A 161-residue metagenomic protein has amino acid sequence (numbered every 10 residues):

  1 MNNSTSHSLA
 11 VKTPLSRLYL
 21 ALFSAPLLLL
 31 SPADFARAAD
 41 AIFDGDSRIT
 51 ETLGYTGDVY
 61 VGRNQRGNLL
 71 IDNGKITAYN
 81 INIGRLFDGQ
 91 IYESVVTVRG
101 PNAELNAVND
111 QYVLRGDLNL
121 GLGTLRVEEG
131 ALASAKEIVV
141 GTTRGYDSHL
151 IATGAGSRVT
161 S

Functional and structural regions predicted by a protein language model:
M1-L15: N-terminal secretory signal peptides that target proteins for export/translocation
Y19-L22, P26-S161: Beta-strand-rich extracellular passenger or scaffold domains
